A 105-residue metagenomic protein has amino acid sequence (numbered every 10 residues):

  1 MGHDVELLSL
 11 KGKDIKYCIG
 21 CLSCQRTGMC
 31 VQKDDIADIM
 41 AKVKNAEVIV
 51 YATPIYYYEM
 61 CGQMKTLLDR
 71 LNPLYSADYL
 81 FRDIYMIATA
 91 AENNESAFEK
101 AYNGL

Functional and structural regions predicted by a protein language model:
M1-L74: N-terminal beta1-alpha1-beta2 submodule of the flavodoxin-like/Rossmannoid cofactor-binding fold
Y75, Y79-L105: Short, glycine-/small-residue-rich phosphate/pyrophosphate-handling segment
